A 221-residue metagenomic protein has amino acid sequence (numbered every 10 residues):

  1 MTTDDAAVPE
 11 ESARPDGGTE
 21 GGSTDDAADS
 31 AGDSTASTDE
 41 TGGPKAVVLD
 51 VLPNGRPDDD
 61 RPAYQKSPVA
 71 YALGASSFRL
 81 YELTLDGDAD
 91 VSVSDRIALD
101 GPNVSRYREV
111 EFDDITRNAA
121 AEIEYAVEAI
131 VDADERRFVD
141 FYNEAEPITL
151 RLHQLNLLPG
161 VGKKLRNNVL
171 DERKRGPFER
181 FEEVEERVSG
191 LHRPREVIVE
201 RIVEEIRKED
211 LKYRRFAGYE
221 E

Functional and structural regions predicted by a protein language model:
M1, E135-L157, N167-E221: C-terminal extensions
M1-V131, E220-E221: Structure-specific DNA junction-binding interface
G162-L165: Small-residue hinge/turn detector
